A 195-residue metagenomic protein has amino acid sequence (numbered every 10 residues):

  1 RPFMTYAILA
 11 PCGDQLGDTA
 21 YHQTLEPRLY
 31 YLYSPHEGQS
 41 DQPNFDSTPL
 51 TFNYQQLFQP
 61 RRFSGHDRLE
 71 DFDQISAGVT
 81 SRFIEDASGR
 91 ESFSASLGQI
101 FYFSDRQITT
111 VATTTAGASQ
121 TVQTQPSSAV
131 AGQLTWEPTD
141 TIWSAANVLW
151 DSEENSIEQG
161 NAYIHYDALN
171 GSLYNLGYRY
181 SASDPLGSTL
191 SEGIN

Functional and structural regions predicted by a protein language model:
R1-N195: Outer-membrane beta-barrel translocator/pore domains, especially the C-terminal barrels of Gram-negative outer-membrane
